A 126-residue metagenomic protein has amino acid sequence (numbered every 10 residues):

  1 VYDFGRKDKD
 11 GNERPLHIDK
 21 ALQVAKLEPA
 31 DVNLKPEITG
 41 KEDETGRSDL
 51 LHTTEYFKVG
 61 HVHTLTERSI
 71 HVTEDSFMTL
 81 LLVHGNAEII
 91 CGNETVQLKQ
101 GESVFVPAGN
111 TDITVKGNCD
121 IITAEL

Functional and structural regions predicted by a protein language model:
V1-E67, E74: C-terminal amphipathic alpha-helical segment
R47-L50, R68-I70, N93, N110-D112: Generic recognition of flexible, low-complexity loop/linker segments
V59-H61, T79, S103-F105: Conserved hydrophobic/aromatic beta-strand scaffold that supports enzyme active sites
V62, G85, G101, I121: Hydrophobic, well-ordered secondary-structure elements that form the walls of internal hydrophobic environments
T64-G92: Glycine- and acidic-residue-biased ligand/ion/polar-headgroup-sensing regions
C91-N110: Short acidic-glycine-tyrosine-enriched beta hairpin
V104-P107, N118-L126: Extended, charged low-complexity segments that frequently continue into or abut oligomerization scaffolds
